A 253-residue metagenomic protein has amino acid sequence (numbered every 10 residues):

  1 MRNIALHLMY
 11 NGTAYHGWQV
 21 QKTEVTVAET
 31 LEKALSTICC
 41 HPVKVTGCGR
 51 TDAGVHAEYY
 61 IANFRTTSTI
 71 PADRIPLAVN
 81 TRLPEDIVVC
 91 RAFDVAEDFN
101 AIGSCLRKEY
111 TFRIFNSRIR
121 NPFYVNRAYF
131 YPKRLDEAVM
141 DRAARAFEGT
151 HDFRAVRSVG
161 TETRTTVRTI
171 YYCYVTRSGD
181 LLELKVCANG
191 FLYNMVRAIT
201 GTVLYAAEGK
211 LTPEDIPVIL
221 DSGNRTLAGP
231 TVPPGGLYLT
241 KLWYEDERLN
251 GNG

Functional and structural regions predicted by a protein language model:
M1-G253: Structured-RNA-binding interfaces characteristic of tRNA pseudouridine synthases
